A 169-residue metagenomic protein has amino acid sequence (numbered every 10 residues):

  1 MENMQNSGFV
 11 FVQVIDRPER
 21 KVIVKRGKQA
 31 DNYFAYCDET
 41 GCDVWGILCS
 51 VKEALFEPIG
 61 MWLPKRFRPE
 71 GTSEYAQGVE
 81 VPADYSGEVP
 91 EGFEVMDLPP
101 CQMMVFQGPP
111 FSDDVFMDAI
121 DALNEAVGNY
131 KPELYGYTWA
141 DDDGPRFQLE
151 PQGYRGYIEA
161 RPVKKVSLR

Functional and structural regions predicted by a protein language model:
M1-R169: A solvent-exposed interaction/effector surface
